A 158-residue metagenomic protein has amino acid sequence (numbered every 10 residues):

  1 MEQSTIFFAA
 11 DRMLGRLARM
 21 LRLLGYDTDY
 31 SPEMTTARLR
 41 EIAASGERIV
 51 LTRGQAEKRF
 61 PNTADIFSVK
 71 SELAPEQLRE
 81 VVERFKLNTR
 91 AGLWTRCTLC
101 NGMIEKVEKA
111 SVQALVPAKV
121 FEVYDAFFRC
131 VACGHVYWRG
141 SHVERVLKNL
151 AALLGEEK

Functional and structural regions predicted by a protein language model:
M1-G92: Long, charged N-terminal interaction/targeting segments
E2-L24, V123-A126, R139-A151, E156-K158: Extended interfacial segments that mediate partner engagement and assembly in macromolecular machines
F60-N62, K109, H142: Short glycine-/acidic-enriched loop or helix-start segments at secondary-structure transitions that form or flank
N88-W94, E105-E108, E157: Short, structured loop/turn "capping" segments at alpha-beta junctions
A91-T95, E122-D125: Flanking scaffold residues of small Cys/His-coordinated metal-binding clusters
C97-C100, C130-C133: Short cysteine-rich clusters marking metal-coordination/redox-active sites
G102-K106, W138: Short functional micro-motifs and their immediate structural scaffolds
A114-F127: Short linker/helix segments within small regulatory modules
